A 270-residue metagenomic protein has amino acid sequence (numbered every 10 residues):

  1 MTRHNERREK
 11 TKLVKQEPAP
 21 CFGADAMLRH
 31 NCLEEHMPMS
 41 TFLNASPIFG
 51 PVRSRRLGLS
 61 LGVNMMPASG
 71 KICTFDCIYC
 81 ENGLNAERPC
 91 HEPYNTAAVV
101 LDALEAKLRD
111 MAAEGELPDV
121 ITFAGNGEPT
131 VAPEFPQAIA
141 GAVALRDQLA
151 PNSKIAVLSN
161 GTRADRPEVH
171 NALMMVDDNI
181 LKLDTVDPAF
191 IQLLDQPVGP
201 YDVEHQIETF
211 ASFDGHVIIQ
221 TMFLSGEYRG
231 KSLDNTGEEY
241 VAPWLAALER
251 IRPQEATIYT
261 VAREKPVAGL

Functional and structural regions predicted by a protein language model:
R7, L13-P18: Cationic, low-complexity basic patches in intrinsically disordered or flexible, solvent-exposed regions
S40-M65: Short, charged low-complexity linear segments at domain edges
R56-D102: Canonical Radical SAM [4Fe-4S] cluster-binding loop centered on the CxxxCxxC motif and its immediate flanking residues
G83-V120, P133-Q137: Conserved alpha-helical substructure of the radical SAM core
V131-L270: Conserved AdoMet/S-adenosylmethionine-binding subsite of the radical SAM
